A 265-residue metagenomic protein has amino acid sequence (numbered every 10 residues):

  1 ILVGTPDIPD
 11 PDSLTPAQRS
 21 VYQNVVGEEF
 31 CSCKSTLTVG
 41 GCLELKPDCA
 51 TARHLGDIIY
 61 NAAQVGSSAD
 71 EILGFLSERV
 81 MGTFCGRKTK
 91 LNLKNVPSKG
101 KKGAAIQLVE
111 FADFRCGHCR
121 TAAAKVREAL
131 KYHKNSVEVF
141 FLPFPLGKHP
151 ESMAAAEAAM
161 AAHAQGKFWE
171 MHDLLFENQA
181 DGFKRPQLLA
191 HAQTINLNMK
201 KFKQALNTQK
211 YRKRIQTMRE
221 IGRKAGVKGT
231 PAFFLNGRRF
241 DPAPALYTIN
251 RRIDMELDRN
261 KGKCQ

Functional and structural regions predicted by a protein language model:
I1-G4, S20, V39-R87, C264-Q265: N-terminal targeting signals for export/organelle localization
P11-S20, G100: Short Cys/His-rich Zn2+-coordinating modules
P16-S32: Immediate flanking context of iron-sulfur cluster ligation sites
E28-E44, F114-H118: Local cysteine-cluster metal-coordination motifs and their immediate loop/turn environment, predominantly Fe-S cluster
T51, V109-A112, H118-K131, L142 (+1 more regions): C-terminal cap of thioredoxin/glutaredoxin-like
L91-I106, K131: A short beta-strand-turn-helix
N135-A155, Q209-R212: Thiol-based oxidoreductase modules, predominantly thioredoxin-like and allied folds used for disulfide exchange
A159-R185, N198-K200, K210: Short, internal strand/loop/helix patches that form the active-site neighborhood or redox-interaction surface
